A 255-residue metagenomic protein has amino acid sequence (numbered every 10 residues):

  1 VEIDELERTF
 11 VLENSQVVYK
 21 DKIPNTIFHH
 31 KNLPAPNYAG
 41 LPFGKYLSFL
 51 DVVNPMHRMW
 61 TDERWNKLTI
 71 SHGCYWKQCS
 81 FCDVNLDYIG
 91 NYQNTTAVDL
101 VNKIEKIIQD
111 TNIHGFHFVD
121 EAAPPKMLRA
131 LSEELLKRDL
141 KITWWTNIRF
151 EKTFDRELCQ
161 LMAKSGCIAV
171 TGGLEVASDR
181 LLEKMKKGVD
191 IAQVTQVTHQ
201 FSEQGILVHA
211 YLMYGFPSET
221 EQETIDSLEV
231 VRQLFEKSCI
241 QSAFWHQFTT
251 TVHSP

Functional and structural regions predicted by a protein language model:
V1-N94, V98: Acidic, low-complexity intrinsically disordered segments
E2-D4, V18, Y92, H114-F116 (+3 more regions): Acidic/polar loop patches that form or flank catalytic/metal-binding clefts of enzymes that bind anionic ligands
E7-N14, E121-P125, R149, F244-H253: A glycine-rich phosphate-binding loop feature that marks nucleotide/adenosyl-phosphate handling sites
V11, P42, N66-T69, Q78-D83 (+5 more regions): Structured core elements
V101-L207, F216: Conserved SAM/AdoMet-binding glycine-rich loop
E157-C159, S218-Q233: Catalytic cores of alpha/beta
R180-M185, Y214-Q222, S238-P255: Flexible glycine/acidic-rich beta-alpha junction loops that bind and position SAM and/or redox cofactors in anaerobic
I191-Q200, D226-H253: C-terminal, active-site-flanking charged/polar segments
